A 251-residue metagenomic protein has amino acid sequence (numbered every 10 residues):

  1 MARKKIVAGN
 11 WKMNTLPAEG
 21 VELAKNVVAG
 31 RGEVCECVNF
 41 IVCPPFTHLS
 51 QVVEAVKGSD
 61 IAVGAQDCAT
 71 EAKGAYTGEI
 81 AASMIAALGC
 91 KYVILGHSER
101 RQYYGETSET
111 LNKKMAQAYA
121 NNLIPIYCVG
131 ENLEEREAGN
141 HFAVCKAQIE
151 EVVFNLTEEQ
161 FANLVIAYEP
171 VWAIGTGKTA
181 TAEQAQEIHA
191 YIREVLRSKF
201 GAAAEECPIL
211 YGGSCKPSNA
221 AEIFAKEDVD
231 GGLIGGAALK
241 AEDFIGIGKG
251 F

Functional and structural regions predicted by a protein language model:
M1-F251: Active-site loop-to-helix "anion-binding N-cap" substructures in soluble metabolic enzymes
